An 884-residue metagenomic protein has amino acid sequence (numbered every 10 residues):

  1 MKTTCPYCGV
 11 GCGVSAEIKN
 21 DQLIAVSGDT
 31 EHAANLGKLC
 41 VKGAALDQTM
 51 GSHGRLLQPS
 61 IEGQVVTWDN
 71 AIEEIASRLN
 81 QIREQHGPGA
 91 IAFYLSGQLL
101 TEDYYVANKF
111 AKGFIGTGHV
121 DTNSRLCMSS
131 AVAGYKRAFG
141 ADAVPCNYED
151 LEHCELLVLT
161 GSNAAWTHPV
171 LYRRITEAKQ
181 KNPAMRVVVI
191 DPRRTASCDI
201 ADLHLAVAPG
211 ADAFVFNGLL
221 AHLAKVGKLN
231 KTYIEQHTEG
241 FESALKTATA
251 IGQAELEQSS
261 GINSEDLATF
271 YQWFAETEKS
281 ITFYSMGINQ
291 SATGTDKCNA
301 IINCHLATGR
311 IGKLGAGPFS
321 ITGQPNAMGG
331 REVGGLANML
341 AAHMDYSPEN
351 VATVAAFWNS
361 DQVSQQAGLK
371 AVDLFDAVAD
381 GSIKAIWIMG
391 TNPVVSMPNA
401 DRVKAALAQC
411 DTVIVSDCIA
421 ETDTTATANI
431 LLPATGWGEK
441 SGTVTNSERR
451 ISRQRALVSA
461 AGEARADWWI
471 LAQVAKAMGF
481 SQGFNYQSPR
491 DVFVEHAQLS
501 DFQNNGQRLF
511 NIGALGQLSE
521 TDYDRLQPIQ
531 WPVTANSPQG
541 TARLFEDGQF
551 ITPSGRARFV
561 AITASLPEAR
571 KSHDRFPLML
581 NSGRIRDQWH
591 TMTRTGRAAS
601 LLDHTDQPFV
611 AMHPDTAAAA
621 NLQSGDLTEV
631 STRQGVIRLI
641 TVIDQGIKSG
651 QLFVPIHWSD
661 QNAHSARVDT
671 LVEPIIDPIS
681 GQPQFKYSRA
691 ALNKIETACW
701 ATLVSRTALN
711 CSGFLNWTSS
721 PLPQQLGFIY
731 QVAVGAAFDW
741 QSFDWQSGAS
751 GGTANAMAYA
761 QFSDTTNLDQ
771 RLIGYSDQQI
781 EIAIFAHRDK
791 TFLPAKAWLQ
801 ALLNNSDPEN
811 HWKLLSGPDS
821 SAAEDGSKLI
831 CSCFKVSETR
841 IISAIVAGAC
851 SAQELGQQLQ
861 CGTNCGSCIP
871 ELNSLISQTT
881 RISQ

Functional and structural regions predicted by a protein language model:
M1-K228, Q236, G240-A244, N263-S264 (+10 more regions): N-terminal export/assembly segments and adjacent metallocofactor-ligating motifs of anaerobic energy-metabolism
L157, V187, H204-A206, S280 (+3 more regions): Short, well-ordered beta-strand core segments
R193-A196, C418-R455: Flexible glycine/proline-rich, aromatic-decorated loop/lid segments
V226-S264, A341-A342, Y346-T353, W358-Q362 (+5 more regions): N-terminal leader/propeptide and maturation segments of large enzyme subunits in energy/redox metabolism and hydrolases
A275-D376, E448, M478, Q482 (+4 more regions): A glycine-rich, hydrophobic/aromatic-adjacent loop/helix-cap motif
R331-L336, V492-S600: Long, low-complexity segments enriched in small/aliphatic residues
A461, D467-T521, I529, T591 (+3 more regions): Long, contiguous, secondary-structure-rich segments that constitute the structural scaffold of globular domains
G681, K686-R689, N693-Q884: Rossmann-like nucleotide/phosphate-binding core characteristic of flavoprotein oxidoreductases
